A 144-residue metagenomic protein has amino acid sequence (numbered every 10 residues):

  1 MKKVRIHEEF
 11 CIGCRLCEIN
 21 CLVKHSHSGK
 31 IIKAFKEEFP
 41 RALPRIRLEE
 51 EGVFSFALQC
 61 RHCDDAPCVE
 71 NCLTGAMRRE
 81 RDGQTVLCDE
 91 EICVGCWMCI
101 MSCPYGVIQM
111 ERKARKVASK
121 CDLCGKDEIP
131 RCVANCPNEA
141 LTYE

Functional and structural regions predicted by a protein language model:
M1-E144: Non-ligating segments of multi-cofactor redox enzymes
